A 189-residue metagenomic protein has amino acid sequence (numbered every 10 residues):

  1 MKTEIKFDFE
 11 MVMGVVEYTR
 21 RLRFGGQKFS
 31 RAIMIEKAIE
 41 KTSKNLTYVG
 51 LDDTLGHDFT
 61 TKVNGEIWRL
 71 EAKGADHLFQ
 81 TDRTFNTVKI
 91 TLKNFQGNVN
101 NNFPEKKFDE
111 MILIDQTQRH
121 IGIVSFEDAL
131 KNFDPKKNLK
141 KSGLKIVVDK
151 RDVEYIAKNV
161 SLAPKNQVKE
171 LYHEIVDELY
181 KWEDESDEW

Functional and structural regions predicted by a protein language model:
M1-W189: Nucleic-acid endonuclease domains
